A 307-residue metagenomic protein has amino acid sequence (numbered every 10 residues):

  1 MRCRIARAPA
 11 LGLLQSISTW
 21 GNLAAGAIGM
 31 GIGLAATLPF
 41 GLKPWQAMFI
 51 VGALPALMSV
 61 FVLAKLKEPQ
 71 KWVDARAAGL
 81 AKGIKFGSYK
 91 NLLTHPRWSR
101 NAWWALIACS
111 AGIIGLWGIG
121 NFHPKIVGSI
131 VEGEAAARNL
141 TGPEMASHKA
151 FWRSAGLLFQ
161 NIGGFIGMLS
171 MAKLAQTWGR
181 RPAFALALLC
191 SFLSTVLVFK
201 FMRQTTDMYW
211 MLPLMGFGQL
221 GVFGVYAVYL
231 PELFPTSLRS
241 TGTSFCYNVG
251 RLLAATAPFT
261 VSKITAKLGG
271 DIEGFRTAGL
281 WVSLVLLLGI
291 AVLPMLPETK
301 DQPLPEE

Functional and structural regions predicted by a protein language model:
M1-E307: Transmembrane-helix signature of 12-pass secondary carriers
